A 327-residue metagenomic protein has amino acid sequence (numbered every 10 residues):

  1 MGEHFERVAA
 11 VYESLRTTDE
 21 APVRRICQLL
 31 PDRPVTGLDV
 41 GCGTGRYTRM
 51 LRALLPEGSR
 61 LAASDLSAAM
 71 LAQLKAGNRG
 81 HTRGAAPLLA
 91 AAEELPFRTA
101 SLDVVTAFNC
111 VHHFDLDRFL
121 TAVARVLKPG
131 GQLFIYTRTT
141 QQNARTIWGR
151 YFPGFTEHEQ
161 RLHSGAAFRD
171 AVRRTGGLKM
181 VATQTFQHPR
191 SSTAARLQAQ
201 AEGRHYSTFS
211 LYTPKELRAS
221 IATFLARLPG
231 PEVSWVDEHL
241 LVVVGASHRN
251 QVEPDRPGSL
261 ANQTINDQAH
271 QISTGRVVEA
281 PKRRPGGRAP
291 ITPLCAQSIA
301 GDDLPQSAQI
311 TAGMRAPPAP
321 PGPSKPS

Functional and structural regions predicted by a protein language model:
M1-V35, R46-M50, M70: Conserved class I S-adenosyl-L-methionine
L38-V40, T44-E94: Class I SAM-dependent methyltransferase SAM/SAH-binding core
T44, V181-G258, N262: Conserved Class I S-adenosyl-L-methionine
E57, L127-Q132: Short glycine-dipeptide loop
T106: A conserved beta-strand element that flanks and buttresses the S-adenosyl-L-methionine
R118-P129: A short glycine-rich, Lys/Arg-flanked "PGG" loop and its adjoining helix->strand segment in the class I
F134-H163: Conserved class I S-adenosyl-L-methionine
R161-G176: Short alpha-helix
